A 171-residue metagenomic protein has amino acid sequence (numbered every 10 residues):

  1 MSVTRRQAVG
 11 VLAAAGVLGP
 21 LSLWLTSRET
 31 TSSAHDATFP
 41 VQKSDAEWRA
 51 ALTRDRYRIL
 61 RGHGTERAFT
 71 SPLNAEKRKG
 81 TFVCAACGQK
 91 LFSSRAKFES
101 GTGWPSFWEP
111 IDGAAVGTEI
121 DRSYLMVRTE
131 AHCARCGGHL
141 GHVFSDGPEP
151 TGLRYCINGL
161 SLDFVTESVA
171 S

Functional and structural regions predicted by a protein language model:
M1-G16: N-terminal secretory signal peptides and thylakoid transit peptides that target proteins across membranes
S22-I59, R67: C-terminal segment of N-terminal export signals and the immediately downstream linker at the start of the mature
R61-K77: N-terminal post-signal-peptidase region of extra-cytosolic proteins
A75-S106: Mid-length scaffold segments of soluble, non-membrane domains
T81, E130, L153: Residues immediately within or flanking Cys/His clusters that coordinate Zn2+ in small zinc-binding modules
C84, C133-C136: Short cysteine-rich clusters marking metal-coordination/redox-active sites
G88, G137, I157-L160: Cys/His-coordinated zinc-binding microdomains
S93-S94, H142-V143, V165: Short, non-ligating residues that shape and space the ligands of small metal-coordination modules and catalytic
